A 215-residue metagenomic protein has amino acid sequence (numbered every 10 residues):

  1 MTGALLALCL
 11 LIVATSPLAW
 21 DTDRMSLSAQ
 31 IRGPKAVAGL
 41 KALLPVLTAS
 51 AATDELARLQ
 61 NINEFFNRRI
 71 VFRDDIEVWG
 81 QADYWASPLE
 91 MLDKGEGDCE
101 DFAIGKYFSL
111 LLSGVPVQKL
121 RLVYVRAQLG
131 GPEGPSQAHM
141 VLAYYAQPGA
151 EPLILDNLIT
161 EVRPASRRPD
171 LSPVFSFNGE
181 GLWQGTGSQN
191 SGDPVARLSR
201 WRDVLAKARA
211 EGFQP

Functional and structural regions predicted by a protein language model:
G3-V13: Bacterial N-terminal signal peptides
T15-P215: A structural boundary/capping signal
